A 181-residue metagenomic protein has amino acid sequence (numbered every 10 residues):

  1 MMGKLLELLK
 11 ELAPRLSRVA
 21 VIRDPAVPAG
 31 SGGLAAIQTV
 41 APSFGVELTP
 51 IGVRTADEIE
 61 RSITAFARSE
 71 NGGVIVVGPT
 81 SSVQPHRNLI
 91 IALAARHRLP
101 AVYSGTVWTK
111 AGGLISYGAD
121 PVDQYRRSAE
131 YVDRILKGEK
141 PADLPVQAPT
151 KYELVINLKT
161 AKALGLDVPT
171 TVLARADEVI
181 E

Functional and structural regions predicted by a protein language model:
M1-E181: Short hydrophobic alpha-helices and adjacent helix-cap/hinge residues
